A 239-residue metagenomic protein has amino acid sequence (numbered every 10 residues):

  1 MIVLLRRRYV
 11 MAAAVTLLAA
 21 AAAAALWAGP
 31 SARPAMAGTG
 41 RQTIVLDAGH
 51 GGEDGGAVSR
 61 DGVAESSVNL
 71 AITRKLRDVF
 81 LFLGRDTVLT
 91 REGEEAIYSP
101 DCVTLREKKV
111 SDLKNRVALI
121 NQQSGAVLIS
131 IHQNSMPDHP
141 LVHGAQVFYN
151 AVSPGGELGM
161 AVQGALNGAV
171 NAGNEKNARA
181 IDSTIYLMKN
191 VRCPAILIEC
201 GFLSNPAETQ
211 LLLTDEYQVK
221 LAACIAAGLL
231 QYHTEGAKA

Functional and structural regions predicted by a protein language model:
M1-A239: Catalytic-site microenvironment of enzymes that process N-acetyl-hexosamine-containing cell-wall polysaccharides
